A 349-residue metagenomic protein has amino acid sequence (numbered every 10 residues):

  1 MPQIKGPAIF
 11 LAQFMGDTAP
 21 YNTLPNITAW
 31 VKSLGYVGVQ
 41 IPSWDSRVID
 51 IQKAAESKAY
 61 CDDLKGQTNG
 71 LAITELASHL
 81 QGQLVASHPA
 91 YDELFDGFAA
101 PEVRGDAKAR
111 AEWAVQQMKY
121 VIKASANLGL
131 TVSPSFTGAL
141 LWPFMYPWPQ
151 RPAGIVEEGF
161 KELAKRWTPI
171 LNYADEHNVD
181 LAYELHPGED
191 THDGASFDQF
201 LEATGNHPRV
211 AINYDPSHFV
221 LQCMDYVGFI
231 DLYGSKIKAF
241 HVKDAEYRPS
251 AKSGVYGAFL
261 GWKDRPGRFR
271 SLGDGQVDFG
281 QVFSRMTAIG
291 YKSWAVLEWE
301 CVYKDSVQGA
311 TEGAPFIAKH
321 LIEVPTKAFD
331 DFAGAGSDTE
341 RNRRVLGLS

Functional and structural regions predicted by a protein language model:
P2, N26-G35, K53-E75, D92 (+5 more regions): Acidic (Asp/Glu)-rich catalytic clusters
P2-P7, A12, N22, G38-V39 (+5 more regions): Acidic/histidine-rich catalytic cores of soluble enzymes
F14-G16, V296-S306, G334: A short, acidic, flexible beta-alpha connecting loop/helix-capping segment that sits on the rim of active
Y21-N26, W30, V85-A211, D331 (+2 more regions): Active-site acidic/histidine proton-transfer and metal-coordination neighborhood in alpha/beta enzyme cores
Q40-I41, I73-S78, L130-G138, V179-E184 (+1 more regions): Short beta-strand segments at enzyme active-site cores
Q40-K65, T137-M145: Glycine-rich, proline-tolerant flexible connector loops at the mouths of alpha/beta enzymes
R47-V48, G82-L84, L140-L141, P187-T191 (+2 more regions): Short, small-residue-enriched loops and turns at beta-alpha junctions that line or gate enzyme active sites
S306-F329: C-terminal helical cap(s) of enzyme catalytic domains, especially alpha/beta-barrels
